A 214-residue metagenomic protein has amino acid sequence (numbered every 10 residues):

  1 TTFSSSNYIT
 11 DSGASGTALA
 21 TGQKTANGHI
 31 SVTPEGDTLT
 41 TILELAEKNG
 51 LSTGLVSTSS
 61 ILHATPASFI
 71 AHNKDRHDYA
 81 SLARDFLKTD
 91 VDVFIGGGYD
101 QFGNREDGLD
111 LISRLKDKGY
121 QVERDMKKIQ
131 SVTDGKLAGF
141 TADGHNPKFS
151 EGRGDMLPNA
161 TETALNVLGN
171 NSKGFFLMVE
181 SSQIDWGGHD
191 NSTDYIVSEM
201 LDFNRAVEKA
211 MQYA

Functional and structural regions predicted by a protein language model:
T1-R105, L109-I129, G135, D202: N-terminal catalytic scaffold of extracellular/periplasmic and nuclease hydrolases that process anionic headgroups
T40, A80, L157-E162, N204 (+1 more regions): Short, well-ordered alpha-helical scaffold segments within catalytic/effector domains
I42-L45, D85, L165-N171, M211-A214: Surface-exposed acidic, glycine-flexible loop patches that form ligand/cofactor-binding and adhesion interfaces
A64-F69, G144-G152, N170-G174, M178-M211: Active-site His/acidic residue clusters
D75, R153-T161, E199-F203: Phosphate/oxyanion-binding active-site loops and adjacent basic polyanion-contact surfaces
T89-V91, I129, T133-K148, G152: Formylglycine-dependent
D125, I129-F140, A160-S182: Active-site regions of oxyanion-processing enzymes, predominantly non-cytosolic
